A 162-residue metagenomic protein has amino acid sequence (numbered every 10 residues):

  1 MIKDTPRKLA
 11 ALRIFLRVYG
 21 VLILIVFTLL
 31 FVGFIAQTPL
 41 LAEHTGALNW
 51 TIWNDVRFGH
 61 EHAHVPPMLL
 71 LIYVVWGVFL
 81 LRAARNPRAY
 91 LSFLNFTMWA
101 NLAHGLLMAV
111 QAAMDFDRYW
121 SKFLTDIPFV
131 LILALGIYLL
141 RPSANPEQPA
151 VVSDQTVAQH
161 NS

Functional and structural regions predicted by a protein language model:
M1-I25: Cytosolic juxtamembrane helix and N-cap/initiation of the first transmembrane helix
I2-L9, L29-V65: Interfacial loop at the N-terminal end of multi-pass membrane proteins
V21-I25, L48-R85, F96-L106: Core segments of alpha-helical transmembrane spans in multipass integral membrane proteins
R88-S92, Y119-W120: Membrane-helix interface segments
F93-V110, P128-L133: Hydrophobic alpha-helical membrane segments
L106-T125, P142-S143: Membrane-helix boundary connector in multi-pass membrane proteins
F129-A150: Membrane-water interface at the C-terminal end of transmembrane alpha helices
Q148-S162: Short, highly charged, low-complexity non-transmembrane loops/tails of multi-pass membrane proteins
